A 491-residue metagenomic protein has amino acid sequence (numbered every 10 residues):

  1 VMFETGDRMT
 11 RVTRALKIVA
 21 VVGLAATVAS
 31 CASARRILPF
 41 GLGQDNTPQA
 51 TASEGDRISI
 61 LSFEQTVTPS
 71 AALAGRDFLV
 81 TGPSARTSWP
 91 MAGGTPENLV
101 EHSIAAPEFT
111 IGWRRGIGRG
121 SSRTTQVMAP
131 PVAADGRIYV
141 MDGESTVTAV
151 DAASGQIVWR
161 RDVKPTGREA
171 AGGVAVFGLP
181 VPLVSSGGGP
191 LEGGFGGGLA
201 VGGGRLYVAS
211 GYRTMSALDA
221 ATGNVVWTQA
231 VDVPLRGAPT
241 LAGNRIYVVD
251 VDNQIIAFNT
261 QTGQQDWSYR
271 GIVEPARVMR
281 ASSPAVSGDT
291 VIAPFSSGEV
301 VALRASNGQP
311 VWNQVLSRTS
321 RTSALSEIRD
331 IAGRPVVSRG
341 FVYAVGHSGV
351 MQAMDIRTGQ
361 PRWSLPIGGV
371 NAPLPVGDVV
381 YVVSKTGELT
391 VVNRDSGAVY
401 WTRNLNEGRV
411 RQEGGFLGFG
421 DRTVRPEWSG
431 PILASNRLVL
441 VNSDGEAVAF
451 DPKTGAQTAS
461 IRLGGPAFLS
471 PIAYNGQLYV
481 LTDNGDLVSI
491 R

Functional and structural regions predicted by a protein language model:
T27-S30: C-terminal motif of bacterial Sec signal peptides marking the signal peptidase cleavage site
A32-R35: Bacterial signal peptide processing site
T51-A71, G75-G112, P310: Blade/loop signatures of beta-propeller domains
R86-T87, D135-G136, G203-G204, G243-N244 (+5 more regions): Short coil/turn segments that connect the beta-strands within blades of beta-propeller domains
W113-V132, R160-A200, W227-A242, Q265-S287 (+4 more regions): Extracytoplasmic beta-rich repeat domains
D151-S154, D219-T222, N259-G263, A305-G308 (+3 more regions): Short loop/turn segments that connect beta-strands within beta-propeller blades
L463-R491: Blade-level signature of beta-propeller repeat domains, shared across WD40, Kelch, NHL, RCC1 and BNR/Asp-box propellers
